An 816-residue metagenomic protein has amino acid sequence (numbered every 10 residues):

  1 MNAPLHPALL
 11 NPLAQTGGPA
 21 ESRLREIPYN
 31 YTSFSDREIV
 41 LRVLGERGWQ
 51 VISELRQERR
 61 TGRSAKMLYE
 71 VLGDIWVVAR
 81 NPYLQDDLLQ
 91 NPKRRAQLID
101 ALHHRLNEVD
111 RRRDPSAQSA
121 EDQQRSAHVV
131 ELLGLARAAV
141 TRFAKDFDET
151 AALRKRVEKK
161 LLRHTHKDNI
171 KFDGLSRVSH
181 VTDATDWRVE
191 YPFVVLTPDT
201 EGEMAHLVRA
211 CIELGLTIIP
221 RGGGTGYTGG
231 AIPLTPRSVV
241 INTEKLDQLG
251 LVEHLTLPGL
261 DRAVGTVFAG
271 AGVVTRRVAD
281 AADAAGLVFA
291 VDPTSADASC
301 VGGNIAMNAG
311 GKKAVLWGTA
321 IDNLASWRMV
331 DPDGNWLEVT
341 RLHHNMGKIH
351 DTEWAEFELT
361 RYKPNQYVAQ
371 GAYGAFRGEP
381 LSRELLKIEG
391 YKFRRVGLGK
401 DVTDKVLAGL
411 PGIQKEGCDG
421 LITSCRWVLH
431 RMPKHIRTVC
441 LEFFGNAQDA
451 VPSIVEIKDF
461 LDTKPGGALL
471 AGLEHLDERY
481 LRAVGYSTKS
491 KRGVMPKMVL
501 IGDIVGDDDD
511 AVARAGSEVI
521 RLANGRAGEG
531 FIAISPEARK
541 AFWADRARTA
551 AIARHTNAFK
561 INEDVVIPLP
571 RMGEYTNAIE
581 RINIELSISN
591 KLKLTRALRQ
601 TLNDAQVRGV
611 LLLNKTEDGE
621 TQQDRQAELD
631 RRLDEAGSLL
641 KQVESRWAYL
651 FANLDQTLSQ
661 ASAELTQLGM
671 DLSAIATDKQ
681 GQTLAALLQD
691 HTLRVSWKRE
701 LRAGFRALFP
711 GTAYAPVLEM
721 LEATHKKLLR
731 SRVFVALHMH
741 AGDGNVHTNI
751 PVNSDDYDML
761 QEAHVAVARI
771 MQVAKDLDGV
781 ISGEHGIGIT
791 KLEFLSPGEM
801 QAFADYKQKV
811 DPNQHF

Functional and structural regions predicted by a protein language model:
N2-F816: Noncatalytic alpha-helical scaffold of FAD-dependent oxidoreductases
